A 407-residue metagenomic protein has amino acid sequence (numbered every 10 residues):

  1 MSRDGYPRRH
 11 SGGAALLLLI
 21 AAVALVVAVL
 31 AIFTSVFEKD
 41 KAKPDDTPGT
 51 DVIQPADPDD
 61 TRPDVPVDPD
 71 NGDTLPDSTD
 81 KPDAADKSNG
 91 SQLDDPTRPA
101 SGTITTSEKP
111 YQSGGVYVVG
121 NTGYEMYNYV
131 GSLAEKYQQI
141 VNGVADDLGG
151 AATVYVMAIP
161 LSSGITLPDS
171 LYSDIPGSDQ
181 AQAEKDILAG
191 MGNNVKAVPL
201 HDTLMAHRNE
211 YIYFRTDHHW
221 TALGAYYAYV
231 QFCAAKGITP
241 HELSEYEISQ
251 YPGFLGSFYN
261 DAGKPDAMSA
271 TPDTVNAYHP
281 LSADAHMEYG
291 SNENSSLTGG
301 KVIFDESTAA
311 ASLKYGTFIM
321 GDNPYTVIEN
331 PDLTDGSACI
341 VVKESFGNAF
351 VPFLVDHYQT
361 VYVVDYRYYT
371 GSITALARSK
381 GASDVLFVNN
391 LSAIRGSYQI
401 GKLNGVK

Functional and structural regions predicted by a protein language model:
M1-K407: Extracellular glycan-modifying ectodomains
